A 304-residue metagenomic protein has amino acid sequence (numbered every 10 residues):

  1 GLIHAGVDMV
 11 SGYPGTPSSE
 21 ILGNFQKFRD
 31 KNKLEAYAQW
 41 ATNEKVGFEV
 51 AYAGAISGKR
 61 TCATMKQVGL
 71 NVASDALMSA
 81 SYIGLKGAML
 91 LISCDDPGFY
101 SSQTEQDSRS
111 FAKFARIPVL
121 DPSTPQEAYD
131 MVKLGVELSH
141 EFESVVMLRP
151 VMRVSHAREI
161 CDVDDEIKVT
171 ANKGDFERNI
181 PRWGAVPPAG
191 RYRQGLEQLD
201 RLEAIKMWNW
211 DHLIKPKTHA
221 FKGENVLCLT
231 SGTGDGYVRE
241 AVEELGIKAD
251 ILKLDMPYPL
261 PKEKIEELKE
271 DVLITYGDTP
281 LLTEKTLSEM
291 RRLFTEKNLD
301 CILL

Functional and structural regions predicted by a protein language model:
G1-P125, R153, K222, G236 (+1 more regions): Thiamine diphosphate
L2, G54, S139, L268 (+1 more regions): Hydrophobic pocket-lining residues that define ligand/cofactor binding sites across diverse proteins
A5, P122, Q126-E267: Flexible, low-complexity linker and terminal segments
M9, V226-L227, D271-L273: Structural motif
A38-W40, V119, M147, I251-K253 (+1 more regions): Conserved beta-strand scaffold positions in the cores of enzyme catalytic domains, especially in NTP/NDP-utilizing
K59, G87, S144, E224 (+1 more regions): Short coil/turn segments at beta-strand junctions that form active-site/ligand-binding loops
T64-M65, L90-C94, M147-R153, L229-T230 (+2 more regions): Short beta-strand segments
E263, L268-L304: Conserved beta-loop-beta/alpha segment of the NTase-like Rossmann-fold superfamily that binds/positions NTPs
